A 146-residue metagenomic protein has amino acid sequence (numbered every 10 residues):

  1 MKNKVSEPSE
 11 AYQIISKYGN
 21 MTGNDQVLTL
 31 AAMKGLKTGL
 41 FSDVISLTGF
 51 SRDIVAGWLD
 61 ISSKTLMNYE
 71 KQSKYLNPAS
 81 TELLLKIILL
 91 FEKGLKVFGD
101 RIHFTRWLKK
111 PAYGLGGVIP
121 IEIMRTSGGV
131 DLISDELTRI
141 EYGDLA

Functional and structural regions predicted by a protein language model:
M1-A146: Non-transmembrane "mature" sequence context
